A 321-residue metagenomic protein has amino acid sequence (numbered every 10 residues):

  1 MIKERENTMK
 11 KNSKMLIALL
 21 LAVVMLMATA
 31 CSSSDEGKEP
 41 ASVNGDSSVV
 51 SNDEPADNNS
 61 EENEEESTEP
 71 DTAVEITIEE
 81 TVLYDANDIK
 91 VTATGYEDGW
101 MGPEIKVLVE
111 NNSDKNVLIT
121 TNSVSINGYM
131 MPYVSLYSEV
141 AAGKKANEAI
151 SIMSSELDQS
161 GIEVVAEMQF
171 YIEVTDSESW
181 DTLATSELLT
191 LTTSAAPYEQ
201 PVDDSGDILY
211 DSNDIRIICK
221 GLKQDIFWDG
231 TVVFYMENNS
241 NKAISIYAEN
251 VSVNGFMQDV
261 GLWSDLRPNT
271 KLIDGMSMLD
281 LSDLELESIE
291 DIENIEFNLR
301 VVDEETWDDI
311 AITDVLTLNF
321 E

Functional and structural regions predicted by a protein language model:
T8-I17: Bacterial N-terminal signal peptides that target proteins for export
M27-A30: C-terminal motif of bacterial Sec signal peptides marking the signal peptidase cleavage site
S34-V91, G206-Y210: N-terminal, intrinsically disordered, polar/charged segments of Gram-positive cell-envelope systems that serve as
E62-T81, I172-I208: A eukaryote-biased signal for short, well-structured alpha-helical docking elements
W100-K106, F227-V233, I312-T313: Short, solvent-exposed loop/turn segments enriched in Ser/Thr/Gly
V109-S113, M236-S240: Asparagine-centered strand-capping/turn motif at beta-strand->loop junctions
D114-M131, N241-Q258: Short acidic, flexible loop segments centered on an aromatic residue
M131-W180, M257-T306: Short, solvent-exposed, Trp/other aromatic-anchored flexible loops in extracytoplasmic proteins
